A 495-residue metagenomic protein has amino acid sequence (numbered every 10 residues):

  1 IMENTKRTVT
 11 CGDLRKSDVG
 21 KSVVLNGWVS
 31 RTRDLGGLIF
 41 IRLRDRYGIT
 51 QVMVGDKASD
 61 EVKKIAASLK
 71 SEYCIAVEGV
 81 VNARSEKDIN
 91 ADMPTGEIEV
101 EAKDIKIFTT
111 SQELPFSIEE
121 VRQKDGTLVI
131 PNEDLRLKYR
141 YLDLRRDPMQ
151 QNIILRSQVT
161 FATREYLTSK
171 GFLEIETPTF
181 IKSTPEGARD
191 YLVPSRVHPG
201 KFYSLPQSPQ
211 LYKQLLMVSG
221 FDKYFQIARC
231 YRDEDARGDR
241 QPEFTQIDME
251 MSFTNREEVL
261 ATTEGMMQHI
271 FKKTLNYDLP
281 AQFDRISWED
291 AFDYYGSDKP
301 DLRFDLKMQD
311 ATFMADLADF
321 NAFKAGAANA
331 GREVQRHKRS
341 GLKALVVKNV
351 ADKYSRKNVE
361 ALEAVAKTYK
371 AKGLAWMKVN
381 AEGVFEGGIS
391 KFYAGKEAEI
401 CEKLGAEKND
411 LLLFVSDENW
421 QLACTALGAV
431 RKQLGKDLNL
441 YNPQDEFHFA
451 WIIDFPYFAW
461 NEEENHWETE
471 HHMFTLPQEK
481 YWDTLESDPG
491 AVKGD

Functional and structural regions predicted by a protein language model:
M2-V29: OB-fold nucleic-acid-binding modules
E3-R7, L14, G55-T184, E258-M266 (+2 more regions): Extended, charge-rich, solvent-exposed interface segments
G20, E72, N409-L412: Loop/turn positions that initiate beta-strands
V23-L25, I75, V100-E101, T245: Hydrophobic core residues within well-ordered beta-strands of beta-rich domains
W28, V80-V81, D417: Short, surface-exposed secondary-structure boundary micro-motifs
G36-S59: OB-fold (S1/OB) nucleic-acid-binding surfaces
E186-N255, R285-D495: A translation/RNA-centric and nucleic-acid-associated enzymatic feature enriched in Class II aminoacyl-tRNA synthetases
